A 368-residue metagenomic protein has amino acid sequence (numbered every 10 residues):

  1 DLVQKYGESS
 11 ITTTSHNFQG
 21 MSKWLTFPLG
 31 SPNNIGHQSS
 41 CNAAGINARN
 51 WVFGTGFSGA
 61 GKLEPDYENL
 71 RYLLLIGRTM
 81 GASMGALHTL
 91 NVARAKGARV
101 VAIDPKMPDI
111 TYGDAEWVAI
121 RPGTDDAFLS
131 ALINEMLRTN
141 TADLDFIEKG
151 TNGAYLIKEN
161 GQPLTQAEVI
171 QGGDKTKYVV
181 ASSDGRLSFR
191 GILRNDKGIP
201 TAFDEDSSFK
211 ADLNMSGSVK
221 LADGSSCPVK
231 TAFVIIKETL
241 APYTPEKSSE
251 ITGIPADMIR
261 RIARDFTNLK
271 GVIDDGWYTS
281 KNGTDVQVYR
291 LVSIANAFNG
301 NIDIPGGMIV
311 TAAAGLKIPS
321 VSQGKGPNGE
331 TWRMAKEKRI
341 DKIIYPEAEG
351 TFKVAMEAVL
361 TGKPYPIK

Functional and structural regions predicted by a protein language model:
D1-K368: Catalytic alpha/large subunits of respiratory electron-transfer oxidoreductases, centered on bis-MGD molybdoenzymes
